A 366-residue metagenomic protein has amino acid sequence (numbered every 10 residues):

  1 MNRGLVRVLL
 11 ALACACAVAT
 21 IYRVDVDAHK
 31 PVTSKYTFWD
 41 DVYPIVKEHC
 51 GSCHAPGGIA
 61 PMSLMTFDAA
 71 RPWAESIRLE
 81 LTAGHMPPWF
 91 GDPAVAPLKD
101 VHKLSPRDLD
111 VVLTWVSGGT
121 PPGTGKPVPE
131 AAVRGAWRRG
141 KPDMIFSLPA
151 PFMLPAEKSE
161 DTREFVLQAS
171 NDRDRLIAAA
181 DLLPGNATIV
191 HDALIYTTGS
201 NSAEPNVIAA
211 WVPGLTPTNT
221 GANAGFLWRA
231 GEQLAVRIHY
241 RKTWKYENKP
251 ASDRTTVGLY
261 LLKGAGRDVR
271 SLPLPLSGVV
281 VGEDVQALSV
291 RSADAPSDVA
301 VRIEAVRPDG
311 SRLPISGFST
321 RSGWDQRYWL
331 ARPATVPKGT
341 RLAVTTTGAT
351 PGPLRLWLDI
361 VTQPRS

Functional and structural regions predicted by a protein language model:
M1-R7: Positively charged n-region of N-terminal signal peptides that target proteins for export
G4, D27-H29, L194: Intrinsic disorder/low-complexity detector
V8-A19: Bacterial N-terminal signal peptides
V18-R175, A179, L183-N186, G231-K242 (+1 more regions): Aromatic- and Gly/Pro-enriched helix-to-coil junctions and flexible linker segments
R134, R139-S366: His-enriched metal-coordination microenvironments in redox/metal-binding proteins
